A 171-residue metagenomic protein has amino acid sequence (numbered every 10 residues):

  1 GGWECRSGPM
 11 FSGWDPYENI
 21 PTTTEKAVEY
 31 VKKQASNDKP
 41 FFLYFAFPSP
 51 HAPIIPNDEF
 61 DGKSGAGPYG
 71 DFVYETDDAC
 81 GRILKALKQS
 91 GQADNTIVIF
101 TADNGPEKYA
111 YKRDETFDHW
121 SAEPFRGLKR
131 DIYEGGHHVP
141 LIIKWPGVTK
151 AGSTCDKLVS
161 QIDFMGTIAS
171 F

Functional and structural regions predicted by a protein language model:
G1-G13, K108: Catalytic-site neighborhoods of secreted/periplasmic enzymes that process anionic sulfate/phosphate groups
C5-S7, G81-Q89, E115-F171: Substrate-binding rim/cap in mid-to-C-terminal beta-strand-loop elements of soluble/periplasmic
G8-P21, G62-E75: The substrate-binding groove and active-site-proximal loops of carbohydrate-active enzymes, especially glycoside
T23-E25, K33, S64, G81 (+1 more regions): Mature catalytic domains of secreted/periplasmic carbohydrate-active enzymes
A27-D71, E107-K108, K112-E115: Active-site His/acidic residue clusters
S36-L43, Q92-V98, H137-V139: Loop/turn elements at helix/coil->beta-strand transitions in domains of secreted/extracellular proteins
A46-P50, N57-D58, T101-N104, H137 (+1 more regions): Active-site-proximal beta-strand/loop segments in catalytic clefts of secreted hydrolases
E75-R113: Metal-dependent active-site segment of extracytoplasmic phospho-/sulfohydrolases and closely related
